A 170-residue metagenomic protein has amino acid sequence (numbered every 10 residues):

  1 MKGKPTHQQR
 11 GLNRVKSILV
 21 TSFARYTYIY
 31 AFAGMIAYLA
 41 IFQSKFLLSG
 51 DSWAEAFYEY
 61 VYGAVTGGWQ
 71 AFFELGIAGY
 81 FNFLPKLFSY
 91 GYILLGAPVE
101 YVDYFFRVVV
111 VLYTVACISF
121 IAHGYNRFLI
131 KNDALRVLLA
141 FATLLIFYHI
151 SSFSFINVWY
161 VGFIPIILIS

Functional and structural regions predicted by a protein language model:
M1-L39: Start-transfer (signal-anchor) and selected internal transmembrane alpha helices of multi-pass inner/ER membrane
Y28, E74-A78, I130-L138: Membrane-interfacial loop-to-transmembrane alpha-helix junctions, especially the N-terminal start
Y38-F57, S152: Helix-to-loop transition at the C-terminal end of transmembrane segments
E59, G63-A64, F73-R107: Short hydrophobic/aromatic helix or loop-helix immediately within or flanking a transmembrane segment in polytopic
I77, F105, V109, H149-G162: Membrane-embedded glycan-lipid processing machinery
V108-K131: Transmembrane-helix motifs of polytopic, lipid-linked glycan transferases
L135-S151: Membrane-embedded helix bundles of polyisoprenyl
Y160-S170: Specific aromatic-rich, kink-prone transmembrane helix
